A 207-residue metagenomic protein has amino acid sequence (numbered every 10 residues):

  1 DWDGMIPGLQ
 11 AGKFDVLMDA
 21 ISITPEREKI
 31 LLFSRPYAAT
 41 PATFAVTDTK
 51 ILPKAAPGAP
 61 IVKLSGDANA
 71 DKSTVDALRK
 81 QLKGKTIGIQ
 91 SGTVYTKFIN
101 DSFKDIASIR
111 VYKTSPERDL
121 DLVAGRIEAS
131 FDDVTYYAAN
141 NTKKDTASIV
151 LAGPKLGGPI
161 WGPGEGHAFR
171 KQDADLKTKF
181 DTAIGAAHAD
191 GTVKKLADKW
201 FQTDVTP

Functional and structural regions predicted by a protein language model:
D1-D76, S148-P159: Acidic, polar ligand-binding/catalytic clefts
D1-P7, K72-V75, I109-A124: Short helix-initiation/N-cap motifs at beta->coil->alpha
W2-D3, F14, I21-I23, P36-A38 (+7 more regions): Solvent-exposed coil/turn segments that connect beta secondary-structure elements in extracytoplasmic/periplasmic
G4, A20-K29, K97-F103, P116 (+2 more regions): A ligand-binding cleft/hinge motif common to bilobed small-molecule-binding domains
K29, T40-A42, K83, I127 (+1 more regions): Envelope-exposed proteins and targeting segments
A39-T43, T135, T142-T182, T203-P207: Periplasmic-binding protein-like
F44-I106, R110-K113, V134-T135: Bilobed "Venus flytrap"/periplasmic-binding protein-like clamshell domains and structurally analogous long
T47-N69, S73, I160-T203: Extended ligand-binding regions for polar small-molecule ligands
